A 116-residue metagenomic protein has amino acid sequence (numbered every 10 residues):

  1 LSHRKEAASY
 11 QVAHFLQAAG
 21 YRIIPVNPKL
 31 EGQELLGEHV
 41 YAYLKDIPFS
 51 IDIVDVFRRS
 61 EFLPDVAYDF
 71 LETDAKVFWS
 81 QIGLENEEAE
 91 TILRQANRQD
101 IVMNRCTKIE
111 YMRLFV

Functional and structural regions predicted by a protein language model:
L1, I82-G83, R105: Short secondary-structure boundary segments
S2-A7, A13-E34: NAD(P)-binding Rossmann-fold cofactor-contacting core
H14, K45, P64-E72: Amphipathic, non-transmembrane alpha-helical secondary structure
A19-Y21, T73-F78, A96-D100: A short helix->loop->beta-strand "cap" motif at the edges of active sites that frequently abuts
Q33-D65: Glycine-rich, highly charged phosphate/nucleotide-binding loops
F49, N86-Y111: Short acidic, glycine/proline-enriched helix-loop-strand junctions
F70-L93: ADP-ribose/adenylate-binding Rossmann-like module
